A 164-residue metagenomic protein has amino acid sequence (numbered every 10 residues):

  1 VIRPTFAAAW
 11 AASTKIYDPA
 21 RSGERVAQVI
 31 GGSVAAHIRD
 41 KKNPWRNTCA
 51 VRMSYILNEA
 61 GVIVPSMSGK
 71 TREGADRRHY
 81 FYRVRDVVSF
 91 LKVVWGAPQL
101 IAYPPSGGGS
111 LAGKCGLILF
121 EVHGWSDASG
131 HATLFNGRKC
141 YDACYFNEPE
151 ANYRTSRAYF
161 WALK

Functional and structural regions predicted by a protein language model:
V1-A75: N-terminal capping segments
T5, A12, D40, R85 (+3 more regions): Alpha-helical structural elements
G23-R39, A112-E121, A132-F135, Y153-T155: N-terminal intrinsically disordered, low-complexity segments enriched in P/E/S/T
S66, F120-E121, A162-L163: Surface-exposed beta-strand edges and flanking loops
R72-Y145: ...with weaker cross-activation on analogous glycine-rich loops/strands in unrelated enzymes
F135-K164: Active-site signature of cysteine proteases
